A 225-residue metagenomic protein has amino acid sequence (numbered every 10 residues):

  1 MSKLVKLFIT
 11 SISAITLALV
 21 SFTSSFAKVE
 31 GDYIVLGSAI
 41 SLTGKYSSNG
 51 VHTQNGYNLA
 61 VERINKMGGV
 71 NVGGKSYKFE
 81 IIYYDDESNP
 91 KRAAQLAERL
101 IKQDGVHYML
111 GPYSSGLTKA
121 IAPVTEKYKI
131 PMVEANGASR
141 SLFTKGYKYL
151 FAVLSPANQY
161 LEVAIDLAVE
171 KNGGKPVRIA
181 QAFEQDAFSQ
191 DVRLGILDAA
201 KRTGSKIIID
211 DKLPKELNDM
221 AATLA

Functional and structural regions predicted by a protein language model:
M1-V35: Short, low-complexity disordered leader/linker segments with a strong preference for bacterial N-terminal type II
K28-V29, V35, S48-N55, M67-T144 (+2 more regions): Beta-alpha junction/loop-to-helix N-cap segments that form part of ligand/metal-binding clefts
I34-L36, I179-A180: Conserved hydrophobic helix-helix packing surfaces used for dimerization/oligomerization
G37-K45: Acidic/histidine-rich, surface-exposed loop or edge segments in extracytoplasmic proteins
L42, E87, F183-D186: Residue-level signal for short, function-critical loop segments
K45-N55, A187-V192: Glycine- and acidic-residue-enriched helix-capping/strand-helix junction motifs
R140-S141, K148-A225: Extracellular/periplasmic Venus flytrap/periplasmic-binding protein
